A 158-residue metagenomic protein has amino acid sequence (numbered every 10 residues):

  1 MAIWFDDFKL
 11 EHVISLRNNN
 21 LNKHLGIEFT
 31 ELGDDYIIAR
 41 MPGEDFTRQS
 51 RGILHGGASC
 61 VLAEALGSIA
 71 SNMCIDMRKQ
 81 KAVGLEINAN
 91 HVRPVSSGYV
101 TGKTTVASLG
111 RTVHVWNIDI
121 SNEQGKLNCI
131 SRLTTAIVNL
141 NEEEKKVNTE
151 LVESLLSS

Functional and structural regions predicted by a protein language model:
M1-S158: Terminal targeting signals and extreme-terminal segments of soluble enzymes
